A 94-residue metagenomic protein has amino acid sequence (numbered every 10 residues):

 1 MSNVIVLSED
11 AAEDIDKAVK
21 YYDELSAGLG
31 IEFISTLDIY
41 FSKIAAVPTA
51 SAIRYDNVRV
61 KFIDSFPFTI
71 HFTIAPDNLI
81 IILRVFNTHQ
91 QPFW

Functional and structural regions predicted by a protein language model:
M1-V58: Basic, Lys/Arg-enriched alpha-helical interface segments
I31, T69, T73-W94: Enriched for short, Lys/Arg-rich terminal
R59-I63: Short acidic-hydrophobic surface loop/beta-edge motif
F66: ATP/adenylate-binding site constellation spanning eukaryotic-like Ser/Thr protein kinases, ABC-transporter
